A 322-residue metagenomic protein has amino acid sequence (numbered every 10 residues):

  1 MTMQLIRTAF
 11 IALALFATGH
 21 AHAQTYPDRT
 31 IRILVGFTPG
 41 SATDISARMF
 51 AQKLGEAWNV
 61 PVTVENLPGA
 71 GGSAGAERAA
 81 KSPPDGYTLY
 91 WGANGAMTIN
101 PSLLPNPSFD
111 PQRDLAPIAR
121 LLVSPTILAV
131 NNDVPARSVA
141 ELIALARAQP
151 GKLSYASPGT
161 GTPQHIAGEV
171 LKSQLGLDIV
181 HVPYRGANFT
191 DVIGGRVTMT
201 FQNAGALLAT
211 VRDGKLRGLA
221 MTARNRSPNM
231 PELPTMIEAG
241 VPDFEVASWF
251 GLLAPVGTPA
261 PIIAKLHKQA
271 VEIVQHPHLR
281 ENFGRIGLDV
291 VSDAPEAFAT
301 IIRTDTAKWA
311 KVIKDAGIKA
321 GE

Functional and structural regions predicted by a protein language model:
M1-Q4: N-terminal secretory signal peptides that target proteins for export/translocation
R7-A17: Bacterial N-terminal signal peptides
A23-D114, K152, G176-N203, T210 (+2 more regions): N-terminal (or domain-start) structured segment
D28-T30, Q174-L177, E238, A260-E322: An extracytoplasmic/periplasmic, membrane-proximal ligand-sensing/linker region
I45, M49, A74, R78 (+13 more regions): Extracytoplasmic/secreted proteins, especially bacterial periplasmic and envelope-associated proteins
K81-Y87, S102-A187, M236, W249-N282: Hinge/capping helix and adjacent helix->loop/strand transition within the periplasmic-binding protein
L207-Q275, T304-A307, G321: C-terminal lobe and pocket-closing loops of periplasmic/extracytoplasmic Venus-flytrap solute-binding proteins
